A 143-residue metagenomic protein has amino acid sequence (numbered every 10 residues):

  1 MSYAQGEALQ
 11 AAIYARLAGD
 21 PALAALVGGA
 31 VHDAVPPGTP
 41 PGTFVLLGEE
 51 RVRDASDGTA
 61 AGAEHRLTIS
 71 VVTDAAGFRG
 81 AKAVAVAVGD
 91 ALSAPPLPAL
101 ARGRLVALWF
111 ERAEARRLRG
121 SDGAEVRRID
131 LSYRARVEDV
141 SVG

Functional and structural regions predicted by a protein language model:
M1-D57, P95, A99-R102, V106 (+1 more regions): Small/polar-rich, solvent-exposed N-terminal microdomains that initiate assembly or binding
Q5, L9, G80, E125: Conserved acidic
G29, S56, R79, R127-D130: A structural signal for the main folded, soluble domain(s) of proteins
D57-G62, D122-G123: Short glycine/proline-enriched loop/turn "hinge" motifs that connect secondary-structure elements and lie
A61-A75, R127-E138: Oligomerization/assembly interface segments of phage tail-like spikes and tubes
D74-L97: Mid-chain, well-packed structural core segment of small domains
D90-S141: Acidic-leaning, charged glycine-interspersed low-complexity segments
